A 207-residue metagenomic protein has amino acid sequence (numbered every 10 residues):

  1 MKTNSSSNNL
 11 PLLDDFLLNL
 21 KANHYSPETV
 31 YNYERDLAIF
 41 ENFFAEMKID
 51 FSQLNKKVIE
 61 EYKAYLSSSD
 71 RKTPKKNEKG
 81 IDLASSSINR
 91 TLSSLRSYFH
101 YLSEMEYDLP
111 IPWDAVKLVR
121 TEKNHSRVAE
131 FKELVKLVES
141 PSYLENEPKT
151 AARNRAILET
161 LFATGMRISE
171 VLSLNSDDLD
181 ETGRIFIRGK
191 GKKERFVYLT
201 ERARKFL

Functional and structural regions predicted by a protein language model:
M1-L207: Conserved catalytic core of the tyrosine transesterase superfamily
